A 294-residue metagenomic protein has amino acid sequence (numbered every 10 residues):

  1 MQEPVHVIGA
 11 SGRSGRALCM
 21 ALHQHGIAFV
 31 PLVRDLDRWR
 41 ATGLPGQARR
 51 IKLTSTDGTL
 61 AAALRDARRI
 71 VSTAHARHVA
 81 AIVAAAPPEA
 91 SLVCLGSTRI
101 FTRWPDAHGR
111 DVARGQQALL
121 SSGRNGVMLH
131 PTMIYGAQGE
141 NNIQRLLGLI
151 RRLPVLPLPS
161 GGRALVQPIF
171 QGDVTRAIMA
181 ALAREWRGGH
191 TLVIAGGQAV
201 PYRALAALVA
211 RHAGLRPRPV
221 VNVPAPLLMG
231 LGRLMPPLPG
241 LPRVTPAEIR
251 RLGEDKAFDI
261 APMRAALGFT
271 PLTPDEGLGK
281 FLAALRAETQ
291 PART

Functional and structural regions predicted by a protein language model:
V5-H25: N-terminal Rossmann NAD(P)H-binding glycine-rich loop of SDR-like oxidoreductase domains
I8, L32, T73, L92-T98 (+1 more regions): SDR active-site strand-loop-helix element
I27-R34: Conserved glycine-rich Rossmann-like NAD(P)H-binding loop of the short-chain dehydrogenase/reductase
D37-E89, C94-D106: NAD(P)H-binding glycine-rich loop region in Rossmannoid oxidoreductase-like domains and their noncatalytic homologs
L120-A137, L147-L149: Conserved beta-loop-beta element that borders a ligand/cofactor-binding pocket
T132-G139, S160-Q171, G196-Q198: Glycine-rich "substrate-gating" loop/helix at the edge of Rossmann-like oxidoreductase active sites
G148-I169, A177-A181, E185-G188, V193: A conserved pocket-lining segment of Rossmann-fold NAD(P)-dependent short-chain dehydrogenase/reductase
A181-V244, I260-A261, A266-T294: Mid/C-terminal beta-alpha module of Rossmann-like enzyme folds, strongest in SDR-family dehydrogenases/epimerases
